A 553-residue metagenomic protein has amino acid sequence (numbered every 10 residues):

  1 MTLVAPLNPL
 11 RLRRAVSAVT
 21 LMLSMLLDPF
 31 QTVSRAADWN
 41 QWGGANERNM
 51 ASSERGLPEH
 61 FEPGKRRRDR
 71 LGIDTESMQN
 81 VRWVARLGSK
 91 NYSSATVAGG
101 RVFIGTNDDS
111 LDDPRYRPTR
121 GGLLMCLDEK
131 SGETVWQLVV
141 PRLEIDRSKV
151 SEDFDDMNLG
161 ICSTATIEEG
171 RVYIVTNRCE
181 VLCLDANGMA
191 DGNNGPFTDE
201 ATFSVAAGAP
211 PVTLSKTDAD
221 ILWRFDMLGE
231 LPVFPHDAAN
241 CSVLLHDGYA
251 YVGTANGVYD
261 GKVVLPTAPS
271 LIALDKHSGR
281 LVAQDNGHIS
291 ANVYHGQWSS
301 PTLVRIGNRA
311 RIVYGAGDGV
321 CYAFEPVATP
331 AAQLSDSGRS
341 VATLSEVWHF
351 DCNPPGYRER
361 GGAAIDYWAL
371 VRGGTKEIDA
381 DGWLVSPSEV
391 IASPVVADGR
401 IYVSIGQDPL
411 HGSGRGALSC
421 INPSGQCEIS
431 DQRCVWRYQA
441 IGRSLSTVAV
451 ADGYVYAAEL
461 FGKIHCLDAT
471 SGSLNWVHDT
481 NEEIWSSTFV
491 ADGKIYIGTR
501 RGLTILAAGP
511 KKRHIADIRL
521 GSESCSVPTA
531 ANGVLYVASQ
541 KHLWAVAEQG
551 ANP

Functional and structural regions predicted by a protein language model:
M1-L12: N-terminal secretory signal peptides that target proteins for export/translocation
P6, V16-V19, Q333, N552: Intrinsic disorder/low-complexity segments
R11-R14, R35: Basic polycationic patches enriched in arginine
S17-P29: Bacterial N-terminal signal peptides
Q31-P553: Noncatalytic, solvent-exposed loop/strand surfaces of beta-propeller-type extracellular/periplasmic domains
